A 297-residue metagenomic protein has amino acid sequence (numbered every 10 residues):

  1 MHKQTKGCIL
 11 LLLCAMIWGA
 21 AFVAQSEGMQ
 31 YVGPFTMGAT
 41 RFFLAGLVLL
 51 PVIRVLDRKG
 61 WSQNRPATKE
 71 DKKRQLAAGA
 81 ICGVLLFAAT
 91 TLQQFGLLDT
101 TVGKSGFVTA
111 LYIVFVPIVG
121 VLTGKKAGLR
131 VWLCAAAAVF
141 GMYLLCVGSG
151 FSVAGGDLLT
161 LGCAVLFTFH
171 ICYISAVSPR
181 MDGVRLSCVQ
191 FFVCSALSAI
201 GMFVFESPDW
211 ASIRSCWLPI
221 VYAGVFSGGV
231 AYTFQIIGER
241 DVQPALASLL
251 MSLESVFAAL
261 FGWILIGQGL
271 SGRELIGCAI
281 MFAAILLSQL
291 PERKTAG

Functional and structural regions predicted by a protein language model:
M1-T36, V84, A88, L92-F95 (+2 more regions): Glycine-/small-residue-enriched transmembrane alpha-helix faces in small-molecule transporters and effluxers
K3-C8, Q30-A39, T68-Q75, W132 (+3 more regions): Juxtamembrane helix-entry segments on the extracytoplasmic side of multipass membrane proteins
A15, G38-T40, S105-L111, I174-S195 (+1 more regions): Helix-helix packing/entry segments at the starts of transmembrane helices
G19, V23, G83, F87 (+8 more regions): Hydrophobic/small/kink-forming positions within alpha-helical transmembrane segments of polytopic membrane proteins
A21-F22, I53-T109, L144, G224-V242: Specific transmembrane alpha-helical segments of multi-pass solute transporters/efflux pumps, especially DMT/EamA
F42, L50-P51, D57-R58, C216-L218 (+2 more regions): C-terminal-most transmembrane helix of multi-pass membrane proteins
A45-L49, V116-P117, S152-E206, F234: Transmembrane alpha-helical segments that form core, pore/gating elements of small-molecule transporters/exporters
L49, A127-V147, F167, S198 (+2 more regions): Hydrophobic transmembrane alpha-helices of multi-pass small-molecule transport proteins
